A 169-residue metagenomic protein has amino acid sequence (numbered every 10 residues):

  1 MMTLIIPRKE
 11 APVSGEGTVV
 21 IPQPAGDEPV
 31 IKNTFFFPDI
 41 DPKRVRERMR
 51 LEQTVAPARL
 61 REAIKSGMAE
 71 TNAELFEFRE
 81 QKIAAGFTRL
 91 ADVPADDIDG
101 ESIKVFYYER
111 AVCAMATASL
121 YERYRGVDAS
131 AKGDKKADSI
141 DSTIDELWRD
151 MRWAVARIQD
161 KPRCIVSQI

Functional and structural regions predicted by a protein language model:
M2-V93, D97, W153-I169: Conserved short "hinge" loops at termini or chain/domain junctions
F35, P57, S102, F106-R110: Amphipathic, non-membrane alpha-helical segments in soluble helical-bundle scaffolds
E52, D97-K104, S139: Non-transmembrane, amphipathic alpha-helical segments
A91, D99, I144-E146: A short linear-motif detector with a strong N-terminal bias
K104-I169: Short loop/turn elements at secondary-structure junctions
